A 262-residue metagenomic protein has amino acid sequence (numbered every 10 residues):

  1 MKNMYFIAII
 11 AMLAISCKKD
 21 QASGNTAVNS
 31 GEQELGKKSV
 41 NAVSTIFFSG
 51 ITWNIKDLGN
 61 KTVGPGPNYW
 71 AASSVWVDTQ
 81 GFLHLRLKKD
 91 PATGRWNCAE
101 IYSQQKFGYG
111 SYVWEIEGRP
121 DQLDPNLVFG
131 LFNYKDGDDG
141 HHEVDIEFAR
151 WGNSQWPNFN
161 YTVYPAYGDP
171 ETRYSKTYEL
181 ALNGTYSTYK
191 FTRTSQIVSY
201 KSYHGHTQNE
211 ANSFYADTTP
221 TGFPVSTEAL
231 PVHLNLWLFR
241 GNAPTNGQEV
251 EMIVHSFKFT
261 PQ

Functional and structural regions predicted by a protein language model:
K2-A8: Sec-dependent signal peptide recognition, specifically the positively charged N-region followed immediately by
L13-S16: C-terminal motif of bacterial Sec signal peptides marking the signal peptidase cleavage site
K18-D20: Bacterial signal peptide processing site
N25-F129, N133-G137, E143-G152, N212 (+2 more regions): Low-complexity, Ser/Thr/Pro/Gly-rich disordered linker/stalk regions
I101-S111, T177-T185, T192, V225: Extracellular/lumenal carbohydrate-interaction signature centered on repeated Trp-anchored short motifs
Y112-W114, T185-R193, V198-S202: Short tryptophan-centered beta-strand motifs in secreted/extracellular beta-sheet-rich domains of glycan-recognition
D136-T185, W237: Glycine-aromatic-enriched beta-strand/loop faces of beta-sandwich-type recognition domains, especially lectin-like
A181, I197-Q262: Aromatic sugar-binding interfaces of carbohydrate-active proteins
